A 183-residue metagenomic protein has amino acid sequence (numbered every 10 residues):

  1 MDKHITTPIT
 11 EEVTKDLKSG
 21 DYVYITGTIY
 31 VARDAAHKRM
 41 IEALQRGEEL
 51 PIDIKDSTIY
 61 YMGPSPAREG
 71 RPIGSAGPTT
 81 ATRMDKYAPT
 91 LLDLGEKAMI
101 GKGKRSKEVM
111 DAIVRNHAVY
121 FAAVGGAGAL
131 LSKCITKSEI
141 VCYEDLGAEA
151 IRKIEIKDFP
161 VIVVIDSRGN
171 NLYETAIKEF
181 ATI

Functional and structural regions predicted by a protein language model:
M1-I9: Short, structured beta-strand/loop micro-motifs enriched in basic residues and often containing a Trp
V31-A32, A36-F159: Feature captures the catalytic cores and cofactor-binding loops of soluble hydro-lyases/lyases that act on carboxylate
A88, V164-I183: Active-site/ligand-binding-proximal alpha/beta "capping" segment
